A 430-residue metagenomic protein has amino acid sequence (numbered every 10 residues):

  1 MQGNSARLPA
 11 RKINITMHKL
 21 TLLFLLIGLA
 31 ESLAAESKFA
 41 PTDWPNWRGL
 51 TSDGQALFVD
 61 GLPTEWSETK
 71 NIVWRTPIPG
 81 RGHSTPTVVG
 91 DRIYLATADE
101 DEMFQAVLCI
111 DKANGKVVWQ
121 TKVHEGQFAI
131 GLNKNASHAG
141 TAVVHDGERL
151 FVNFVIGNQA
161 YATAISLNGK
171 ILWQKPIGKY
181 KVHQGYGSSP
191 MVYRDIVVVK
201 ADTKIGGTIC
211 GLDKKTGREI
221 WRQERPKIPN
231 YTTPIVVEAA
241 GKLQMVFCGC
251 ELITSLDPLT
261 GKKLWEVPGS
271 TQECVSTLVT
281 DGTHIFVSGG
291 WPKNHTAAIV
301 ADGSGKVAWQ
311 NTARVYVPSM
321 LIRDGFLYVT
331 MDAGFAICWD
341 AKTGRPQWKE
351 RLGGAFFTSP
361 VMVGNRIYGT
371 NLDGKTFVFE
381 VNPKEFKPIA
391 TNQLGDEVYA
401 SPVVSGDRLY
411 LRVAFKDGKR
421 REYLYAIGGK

Functional and structural regions predicted by a protein language model:
M1-G3, S52: A generic structural signal for secondary-structure junctions that act as hinges or helix/strand caps at the edges
G3, R7-T16: Short, Lys/Arg-enriched N-terminal segments with co-localized hydrophobic residues within the first ~10-30 amino acids
M17-L23: Sec-dependent signal peptide recognition, specifically the positively charged N-region followed immediately by
L25-A34: Hydrophobic h-region of N-terminal signal peptides that target proteins for export in Gram-negative bacteria
A34-K430: Noncatalytic, solvent-exposed loop/strand surfaces of beta-propeller-type extracellular/periplasmic domains
